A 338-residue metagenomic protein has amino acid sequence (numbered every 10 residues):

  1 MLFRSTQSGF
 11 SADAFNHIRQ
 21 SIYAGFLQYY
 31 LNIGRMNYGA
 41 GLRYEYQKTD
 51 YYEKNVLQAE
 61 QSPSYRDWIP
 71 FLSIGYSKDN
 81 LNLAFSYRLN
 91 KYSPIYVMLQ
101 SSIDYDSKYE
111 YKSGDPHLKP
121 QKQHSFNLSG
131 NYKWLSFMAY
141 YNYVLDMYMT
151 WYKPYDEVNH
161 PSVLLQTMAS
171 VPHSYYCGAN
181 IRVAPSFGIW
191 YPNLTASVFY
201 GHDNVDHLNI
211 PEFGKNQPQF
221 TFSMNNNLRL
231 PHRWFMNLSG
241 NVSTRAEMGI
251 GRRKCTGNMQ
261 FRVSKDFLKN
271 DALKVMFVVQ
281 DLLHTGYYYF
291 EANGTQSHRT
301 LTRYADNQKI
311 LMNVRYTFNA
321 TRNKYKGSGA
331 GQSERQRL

Functional and structural regions predicted by a protein language model:
M1-L2: Short, small-residue-biased leader/transition segments that mark boundaries at the very start of proteins
H17-I18, E60-S62, K91-L145, V163-G178 (+1 more regions): Outer-membrane beta-barrel signature, preferentially recognizing the C-terminal barrel domain of Gram-negative
Q20-A59, Y65-F71, G75, N193-Y200 (+1 more regions): Surface-exposed extracellular loop regions of Gram-negative outer-membrane beta-barrel proteins
I22, K119, S136-T195, N204-S223: Outer membrane beta-barrel strand-and-loop segments of large Gram-negative receptors, especially TonB-dependent
G25-L31, Y44, L72-Y76, F85 (+7 more regions): Residues on the lipid-exposed face of transmembrane beta-strands in outer-membrane beta-barrel proteins
L31-R35, Y44-D50, K78-N80, Y87-S93 (+8 more regions): Transmembrane beta-strands of outer-membrane beta-barrel pores
V198-D203, Q219-N270, Q280-L283, E291-Q296: C-terminal beta-barrel architecture of Gram-negative outer-membrane proteins
F267-L338: C-terminal beta-signal and adjacent terminal beta-strands/loops of Gram-negative outer-membrane beta-barrel proteins
